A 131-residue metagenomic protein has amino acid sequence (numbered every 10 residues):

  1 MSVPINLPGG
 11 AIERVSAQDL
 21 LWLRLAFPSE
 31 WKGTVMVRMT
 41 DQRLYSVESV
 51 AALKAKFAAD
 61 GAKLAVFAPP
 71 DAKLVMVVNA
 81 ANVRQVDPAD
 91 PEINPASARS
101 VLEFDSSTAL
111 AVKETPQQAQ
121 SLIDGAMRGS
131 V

Functional and structural regions predicted by a protein language model:
M1-V131: Eukaryotic intrinsically disordered, low-complexity regulatory linkers and tails enriched in Ser/Thr/Pro
